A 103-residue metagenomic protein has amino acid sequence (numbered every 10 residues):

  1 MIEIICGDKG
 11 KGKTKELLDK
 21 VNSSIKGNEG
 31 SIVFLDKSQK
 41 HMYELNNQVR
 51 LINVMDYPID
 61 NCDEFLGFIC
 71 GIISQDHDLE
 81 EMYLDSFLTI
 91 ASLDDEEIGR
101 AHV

Functional and structural regions predicted by a protein language model:
M1-I73: Conserved P-loop
H41-M42, T89-A91: Short, active-site-adjacent cap segments at secondary-structure transitions
H77: Active-site loop-to-helix "anion-binding N-cap" substructures in soluble metabolic enzymes
M82-Y83: Walker B beta-strand of ABC/ABC-like P-loop ATPase nucleotide-binding domains, specifically the conserved hydrophobic
S86: Walker B catalytic acidic pair
I90-G99: Conserved ATPase-coupling elements of RecA-like P-loop NTPase cores
A101-V103: Conserved small/polar residues in nucleotide/adenosyl-binding loops
